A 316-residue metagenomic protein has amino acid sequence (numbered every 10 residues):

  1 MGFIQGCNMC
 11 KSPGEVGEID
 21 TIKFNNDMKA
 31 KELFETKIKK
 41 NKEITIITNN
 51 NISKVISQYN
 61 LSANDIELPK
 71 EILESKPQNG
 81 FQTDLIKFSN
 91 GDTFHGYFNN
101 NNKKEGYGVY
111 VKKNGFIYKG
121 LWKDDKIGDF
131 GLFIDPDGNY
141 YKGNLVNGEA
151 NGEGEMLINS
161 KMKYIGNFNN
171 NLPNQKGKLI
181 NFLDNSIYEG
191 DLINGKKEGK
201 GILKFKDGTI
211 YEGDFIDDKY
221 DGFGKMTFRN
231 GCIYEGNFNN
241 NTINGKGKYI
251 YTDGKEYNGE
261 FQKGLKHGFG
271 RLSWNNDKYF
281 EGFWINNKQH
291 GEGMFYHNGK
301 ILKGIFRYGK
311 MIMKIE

Functional and structural regions predicted by a protein language model:
M1-E316: Intrinsically disordered, low-complexity repeat tracts enriched in Gly/Pro/Ser/Thr and acidic residues, frequently
